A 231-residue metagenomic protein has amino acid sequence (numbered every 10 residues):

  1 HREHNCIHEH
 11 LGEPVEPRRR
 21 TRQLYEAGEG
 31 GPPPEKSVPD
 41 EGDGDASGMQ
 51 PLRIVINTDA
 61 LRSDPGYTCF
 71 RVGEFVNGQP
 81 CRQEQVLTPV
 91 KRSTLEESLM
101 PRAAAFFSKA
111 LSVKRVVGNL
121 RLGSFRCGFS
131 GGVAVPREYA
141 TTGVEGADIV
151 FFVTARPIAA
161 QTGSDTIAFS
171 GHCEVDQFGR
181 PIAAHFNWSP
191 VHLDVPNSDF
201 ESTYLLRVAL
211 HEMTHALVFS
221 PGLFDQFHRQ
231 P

Functional and structural regions predicted by a protein language model:
H1-R207, A216-P231: Extracellular zinc-dependent metalloprotease catalytic-domain scaffold
E212-M213: Extended, hydrophobic alpha-helical segments in both membrane/secreted and soluble proteins
